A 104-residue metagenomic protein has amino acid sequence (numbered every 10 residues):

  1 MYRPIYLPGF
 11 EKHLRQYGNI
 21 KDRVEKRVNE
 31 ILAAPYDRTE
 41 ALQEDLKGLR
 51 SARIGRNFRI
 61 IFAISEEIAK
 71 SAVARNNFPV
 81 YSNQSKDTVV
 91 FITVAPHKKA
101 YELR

Functional and structural regions predicted by a protein language model:
M1-P4, I54-R59, A63-R104: Enriched for short, Lys/Arg-rich terminal
M1-R27: Arg/Lys-rich, positively charged N-terminal/basic patches that mediate binding to nucleic acids
L7, L46-G48, N83-S85: Short interaction-prone segments
K12, D22, E40, Y101-E102: Alpha-helical elements of the RecA-like P-loop NTPase motor core of helicases
K12, E30, P96-K99: Active-site micro-motifs of SAM-dependent methyltransferase domains
N19, A33-D37, K99: Generic structural signal for secondary-structure transition and capping sites
N29-I54: A short, surface-exposed loop/turn module that caps and links secondary-structure elements
